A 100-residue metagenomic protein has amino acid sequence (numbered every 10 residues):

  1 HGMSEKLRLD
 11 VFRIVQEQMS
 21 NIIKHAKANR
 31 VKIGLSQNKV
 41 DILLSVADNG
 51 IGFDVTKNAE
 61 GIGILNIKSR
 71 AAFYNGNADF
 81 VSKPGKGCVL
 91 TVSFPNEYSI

Functional and structural regions predicted by a protein language model:
H1-I100: Coiled-coil dimerization/phosphotransfer module
